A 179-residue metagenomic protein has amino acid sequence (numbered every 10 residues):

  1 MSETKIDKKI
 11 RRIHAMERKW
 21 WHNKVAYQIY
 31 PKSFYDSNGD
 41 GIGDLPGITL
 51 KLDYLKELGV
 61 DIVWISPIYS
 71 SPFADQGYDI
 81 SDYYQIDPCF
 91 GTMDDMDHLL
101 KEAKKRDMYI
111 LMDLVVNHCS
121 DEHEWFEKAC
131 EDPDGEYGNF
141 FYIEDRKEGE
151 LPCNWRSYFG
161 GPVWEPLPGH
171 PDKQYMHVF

Functional and structural regions predicted by a protein language model:
S2-D7, R12-F179: Acidic/aromatic-lined carbohydrate-recognition and catalytic surfaces of CAZymes acting on diverse glycans
